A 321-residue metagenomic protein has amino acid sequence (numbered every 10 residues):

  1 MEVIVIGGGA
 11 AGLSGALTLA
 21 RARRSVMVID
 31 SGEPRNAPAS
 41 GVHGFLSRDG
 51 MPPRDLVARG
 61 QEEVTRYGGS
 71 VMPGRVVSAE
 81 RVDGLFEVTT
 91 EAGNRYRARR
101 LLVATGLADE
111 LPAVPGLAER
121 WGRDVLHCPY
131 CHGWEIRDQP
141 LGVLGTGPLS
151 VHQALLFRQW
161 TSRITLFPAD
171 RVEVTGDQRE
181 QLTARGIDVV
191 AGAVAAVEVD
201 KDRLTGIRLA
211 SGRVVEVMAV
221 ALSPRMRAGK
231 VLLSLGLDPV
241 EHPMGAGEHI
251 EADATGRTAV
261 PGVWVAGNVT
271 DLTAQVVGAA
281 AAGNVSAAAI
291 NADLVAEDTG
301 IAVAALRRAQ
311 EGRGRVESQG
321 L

Functional and structural regions predicted by a protein language model:
V3-D55, Q139-P140, G145, L149-V172: Beta1-alpha1 glycine-rich phosphate/pyrophosphate-binding loop at the start of Rossmann-like nucleotide-binding domains
G7, A98, A104-G106, L111-A113 (+4 more regions): Short, well-ordered coil/turn residues at beta-beta hairpins and beta-strand->alpha-helix junctions within
G15-L17, V151-Q153, A266-E317: A conserved FAD-binding loop/helix module that cradles the flavin
R21, S25, S31-E33, S40-Y67 (+2 more regions): N-terminal glycine-rich dinucleotide-binding loop that anchors FAD/FMN and/or NAD(P) in oxidoreductases
A58, V64-D83, E87-T90, R95-A98 (+3 more regions): A Rossmann-like FAD-binding core segment of flavoenzymes
V71, V103-A104, H127, V189 (+3 more regions): A structural signal for the hydrophobic beta-strands that form the central parallel beta-sheet of Rossmann-like
E110-L155: Glycine-rich dinucleotide-binding loop and its adjacent helix/turn
E119-E135, R225-V277, V285, A292: FAD-site-proximal beta/loop scaffold in flavoenzymes
